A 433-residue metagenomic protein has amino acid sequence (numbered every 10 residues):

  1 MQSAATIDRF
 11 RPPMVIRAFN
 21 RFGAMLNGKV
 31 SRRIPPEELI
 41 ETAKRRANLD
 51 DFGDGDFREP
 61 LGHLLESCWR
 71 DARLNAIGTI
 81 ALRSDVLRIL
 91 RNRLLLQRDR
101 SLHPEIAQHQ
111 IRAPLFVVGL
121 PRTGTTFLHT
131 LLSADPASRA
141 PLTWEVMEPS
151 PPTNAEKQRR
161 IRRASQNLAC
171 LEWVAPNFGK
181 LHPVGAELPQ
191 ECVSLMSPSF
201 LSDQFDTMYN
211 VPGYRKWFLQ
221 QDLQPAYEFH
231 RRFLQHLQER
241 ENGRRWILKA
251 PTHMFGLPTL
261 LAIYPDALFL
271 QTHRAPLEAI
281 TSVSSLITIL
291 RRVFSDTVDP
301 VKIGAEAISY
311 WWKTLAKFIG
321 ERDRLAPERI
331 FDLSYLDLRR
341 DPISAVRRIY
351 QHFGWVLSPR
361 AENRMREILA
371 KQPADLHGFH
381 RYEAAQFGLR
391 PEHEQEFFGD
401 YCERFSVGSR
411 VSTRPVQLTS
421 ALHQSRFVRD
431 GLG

Functional and structural regions predicted by a protein language model:
M1-R98, N210-Y227, L237-E241, V283-G433: PAPS-dependent sulfotransferases, especially Golgi type II membrane carbohydrate sulfotransferases
R98-Q108: Pre-Walker A adenine-sensing motif
F116-D135: Glycine-rich phosphate-binding P-loop
V118-L120, I247-P251, Y335: Short His-Asn-centered micro-motif
A134-W144: Post-Walker A helix-loop "phosphate-sensing" segment adjacent to the P-loop in P-loop NTPases
E145-W246: PAPS-dependent sulfation machinery
F233, E239-D266: Flexible, glycine/threonine-enriched loop-and-boundary segments that flank and lead into catalytic domains of large
K249, L260-S285: Conserved phosphate-donor/acceptor-positioning beta-strand/loop module used by diverse small-molecule
